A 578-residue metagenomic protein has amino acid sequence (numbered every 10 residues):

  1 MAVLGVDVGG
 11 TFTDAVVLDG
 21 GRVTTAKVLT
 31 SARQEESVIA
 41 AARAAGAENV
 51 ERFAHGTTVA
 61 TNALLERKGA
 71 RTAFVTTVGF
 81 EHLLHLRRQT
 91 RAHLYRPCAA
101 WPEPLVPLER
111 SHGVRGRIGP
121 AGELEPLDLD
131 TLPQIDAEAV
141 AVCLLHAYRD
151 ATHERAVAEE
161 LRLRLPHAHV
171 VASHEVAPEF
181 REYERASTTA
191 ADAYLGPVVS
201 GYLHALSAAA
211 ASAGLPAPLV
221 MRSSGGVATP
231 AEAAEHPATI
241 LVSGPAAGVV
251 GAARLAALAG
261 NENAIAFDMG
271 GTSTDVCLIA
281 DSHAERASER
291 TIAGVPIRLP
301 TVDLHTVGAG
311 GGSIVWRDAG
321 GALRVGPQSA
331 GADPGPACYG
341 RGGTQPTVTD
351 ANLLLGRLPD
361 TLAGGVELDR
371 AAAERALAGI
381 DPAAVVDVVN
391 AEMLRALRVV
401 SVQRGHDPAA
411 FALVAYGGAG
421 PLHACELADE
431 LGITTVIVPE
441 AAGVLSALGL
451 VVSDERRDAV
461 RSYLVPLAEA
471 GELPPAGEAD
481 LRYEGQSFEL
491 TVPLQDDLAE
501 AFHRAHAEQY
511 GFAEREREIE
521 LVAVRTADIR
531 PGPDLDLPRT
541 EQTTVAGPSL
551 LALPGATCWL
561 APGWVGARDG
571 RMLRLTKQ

Functional and structural regions predicted by a protein language model:
M1-A73, E125-A141, E154-S173, P197-H204 (+8 more regions): N-terminal glycine/serine-rich phosphate-binding loop of ATP-dependent small-molecule kinases, especially carbohydrate
L4-V6, E51-G56, F74-T76, H169-H174 (+15 more regions): General beta-strand structural signal in soluble alpha/beta enzymes
V6-E36, P104-A121, E367-L368, D454-L464: Short glycine-rich, Thr/Ser-proximal phosphate-binding strand/loop in the N-terminal lobe of ATP-dependent enzymes
V8, Q134-E138, A205, N261 (+8 more regions): C-terminal, non-catalytic interaction/recognition modules in large multi-subunit enzymes and RNPs
V17-L18, L65-A70, T76, L83-T90 (+14 more regions): Short acidic, glycine/serine/threonine-rich loops at helix termini
E35, A45, S173-R181, R185-T188 (+5 more regions): ATP-dependent carbohydrate kinase catalytic cores
A70-I118, S173-A177, G449: Active-site phosphate-binding/coordination module
C143-T189, A193, L521-D536, D569 (+1 more regions): Terminal amphipathic helices with adjacent charged low-complexity linkers/tails
